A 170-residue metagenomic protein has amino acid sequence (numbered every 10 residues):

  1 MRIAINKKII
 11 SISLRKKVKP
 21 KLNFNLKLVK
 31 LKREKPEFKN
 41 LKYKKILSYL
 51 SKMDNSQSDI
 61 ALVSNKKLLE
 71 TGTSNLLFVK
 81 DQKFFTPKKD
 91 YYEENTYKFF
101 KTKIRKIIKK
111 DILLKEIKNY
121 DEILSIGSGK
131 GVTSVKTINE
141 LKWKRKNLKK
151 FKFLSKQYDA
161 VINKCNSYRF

Functional and structural regions predicted by a protein language model:
R2-A4: Dinucleotide-binding Rossmann-like beta1-alpha1 core, especially the glycine-rich loop that anchors the ADP
N6-F170: Helix-start/capping segments and mature chain N-termini
